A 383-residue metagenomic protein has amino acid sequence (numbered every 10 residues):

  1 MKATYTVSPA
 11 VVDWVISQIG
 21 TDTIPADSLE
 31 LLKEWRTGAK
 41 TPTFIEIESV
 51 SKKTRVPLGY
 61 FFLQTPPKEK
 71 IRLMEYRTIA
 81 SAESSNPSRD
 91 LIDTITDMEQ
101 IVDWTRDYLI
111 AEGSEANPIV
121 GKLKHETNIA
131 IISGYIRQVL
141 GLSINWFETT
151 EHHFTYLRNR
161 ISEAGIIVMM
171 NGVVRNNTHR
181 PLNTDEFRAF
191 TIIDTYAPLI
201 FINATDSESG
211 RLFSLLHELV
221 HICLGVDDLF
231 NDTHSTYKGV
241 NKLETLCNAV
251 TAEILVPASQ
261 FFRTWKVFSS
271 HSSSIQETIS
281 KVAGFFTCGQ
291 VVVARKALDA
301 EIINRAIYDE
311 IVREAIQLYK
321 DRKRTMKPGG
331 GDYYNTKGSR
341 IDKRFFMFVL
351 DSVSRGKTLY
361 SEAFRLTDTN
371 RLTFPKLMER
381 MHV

Functional and structural regions predicted by a protein language model:
M1-V383: Active-site hotspot residues in diverse enzymes, especially metal/ion-binding acidic/histidine motifs
